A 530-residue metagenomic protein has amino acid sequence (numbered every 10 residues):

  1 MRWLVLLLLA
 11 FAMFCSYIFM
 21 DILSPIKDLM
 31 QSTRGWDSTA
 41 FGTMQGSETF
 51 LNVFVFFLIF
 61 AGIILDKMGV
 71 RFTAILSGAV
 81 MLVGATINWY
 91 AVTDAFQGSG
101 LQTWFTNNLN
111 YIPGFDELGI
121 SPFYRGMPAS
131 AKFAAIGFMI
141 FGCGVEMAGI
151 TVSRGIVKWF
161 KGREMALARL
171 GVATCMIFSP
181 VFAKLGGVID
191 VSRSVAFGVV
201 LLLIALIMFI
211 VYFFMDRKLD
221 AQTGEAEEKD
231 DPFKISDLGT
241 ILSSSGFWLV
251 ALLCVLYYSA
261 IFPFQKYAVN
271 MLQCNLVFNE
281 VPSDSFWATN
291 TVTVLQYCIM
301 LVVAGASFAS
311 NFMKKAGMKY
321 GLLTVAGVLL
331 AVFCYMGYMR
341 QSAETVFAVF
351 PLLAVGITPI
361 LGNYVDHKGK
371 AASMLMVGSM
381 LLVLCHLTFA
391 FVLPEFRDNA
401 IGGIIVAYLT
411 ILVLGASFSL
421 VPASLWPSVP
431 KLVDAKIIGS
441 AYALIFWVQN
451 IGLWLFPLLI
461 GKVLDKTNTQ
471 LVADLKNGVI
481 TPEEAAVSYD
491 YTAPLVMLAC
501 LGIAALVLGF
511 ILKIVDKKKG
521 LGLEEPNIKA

Functional and structural regions predicted by a protein language model:
L23-K27, S244-S310, V328-A354, T358 (+3 more regions): Extracytoplasmic gate region of multi-pass secondary transporters
G46-I63, L301, A348-L361: Central cavity-lining transmembrane alpha-helices of secondary-active solute carriers, predominantly the Major
V55-V70, A306-K315, I357-K370: Helix-to-loop junctions at the C-terminal end of transmembrane segments in multipass secondary transporters
A79-G126, V332-M336, M380-A400: C-terminal ends and interior cores of transmembrane alpha-helices in multi-pass membrane transporters/permeases
W104-F105, F213-D237, G520-I528: Flexible cytoplasmic inter-helical loops of multi-pass small-molecule transporters
A131-T174: Cytoplasmic helix-loop-helix junction between adjacent transmembrane helices in 12-TM secondary transporters
G171-R217: Helix-loop-helix hairpin linking two adjacent transmembrane segments in secondary transporters
L323-G337, S342, A348-L353, A371-L425: C-terminal transmembrane helical hairpin of 12-TM major facilitator-type secondary transporters
